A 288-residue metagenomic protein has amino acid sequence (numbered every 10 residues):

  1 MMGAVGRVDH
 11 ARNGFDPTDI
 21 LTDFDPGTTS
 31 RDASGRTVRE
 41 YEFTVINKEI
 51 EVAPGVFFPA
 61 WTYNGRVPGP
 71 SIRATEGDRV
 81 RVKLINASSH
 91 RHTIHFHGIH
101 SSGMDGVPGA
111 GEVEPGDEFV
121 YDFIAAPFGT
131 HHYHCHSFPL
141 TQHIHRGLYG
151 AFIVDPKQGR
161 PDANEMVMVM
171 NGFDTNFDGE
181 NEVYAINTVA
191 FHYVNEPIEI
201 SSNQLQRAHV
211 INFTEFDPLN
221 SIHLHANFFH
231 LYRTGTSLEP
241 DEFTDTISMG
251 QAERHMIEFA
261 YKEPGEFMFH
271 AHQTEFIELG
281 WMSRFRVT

Functional and structural regions predicted by a protein language model:
M1-T288: Copper-binding active sites and cupredoxin-like electron-transfer domains, recognizing His/Cys-rich ligand loops
